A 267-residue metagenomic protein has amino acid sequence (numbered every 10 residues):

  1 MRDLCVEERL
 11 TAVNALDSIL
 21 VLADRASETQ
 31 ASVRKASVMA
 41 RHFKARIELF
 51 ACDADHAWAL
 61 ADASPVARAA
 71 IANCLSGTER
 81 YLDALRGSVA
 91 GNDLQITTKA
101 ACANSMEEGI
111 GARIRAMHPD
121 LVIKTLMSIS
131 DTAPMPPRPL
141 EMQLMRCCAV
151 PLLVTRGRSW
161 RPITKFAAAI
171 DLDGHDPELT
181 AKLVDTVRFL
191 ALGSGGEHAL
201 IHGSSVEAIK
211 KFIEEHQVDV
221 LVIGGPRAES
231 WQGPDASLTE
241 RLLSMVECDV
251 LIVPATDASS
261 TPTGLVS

Functional and structural regions predicted by a protein language model:
M1-R9, A15, K35, E108-P162 (+1 more regions): Gly/Ser-rich helix-loop-strand patches that form or flank binding pockets for ribonucleotide-derived cofactors
E7-V66, P162-I201, K211, V218-V220 (+3 more regions): Small/aliphatic-rich secondary-structure junction motif
T29, A103, P134, T180 (+2 more regions): A conditional alpha-helix N-cap/helix-loop micro-motif detector
A40, L85-A90, I114, A191 (+1 more regions): Conserved hydrophobic residues forming the short capping helix/wall of the S-adenosyl-L-methionine
A67-R80, H175: A short acidic, glycine-rich active-site loop that binds or catalyzes chemistry on phosphate/adenosine moieties
Y81-T98, V246: A structural motif corresponding to the C-terminal end of an alpha-helix and its immediate exit/capping segment
N92-A100, G195-L200: Short beta-strand elements in bilobed, periplasmic/extracellular small-molecule ligand-binding domains
A100-G109, I201-A208: Charged docking surfaces used in two-component/phosphorelay signaling
